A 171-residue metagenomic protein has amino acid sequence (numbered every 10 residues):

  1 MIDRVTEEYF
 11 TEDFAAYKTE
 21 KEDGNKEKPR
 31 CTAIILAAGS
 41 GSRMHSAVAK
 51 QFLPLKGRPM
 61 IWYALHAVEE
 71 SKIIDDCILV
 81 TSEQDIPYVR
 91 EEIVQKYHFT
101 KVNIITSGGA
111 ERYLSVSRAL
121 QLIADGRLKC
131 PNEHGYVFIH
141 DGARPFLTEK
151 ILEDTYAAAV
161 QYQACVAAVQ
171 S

Functional and structural regions predicted by a protein language model:
I2-D3, E7-S46: N-terminal nucleotide-binding beta1-loop-alpha1 segment
K28-I86: N-terminal glycine-rich phosphate-binding loop and ensuing alpha1 helix
L55, V80, T106-S107, H140: Structural motif
S71-I73, Q95-K101, C130: Short helix-capping segments at alpha-helix termini
I74-I78, N103, Q163: Short active-site oxyanion
P87-I93: Acidic helix N-cap motif at the loop->helix transition within catalytic regions of sugar-transfer enzymes
H98-A110: Conserved donor nucleotide-binding strand/loop of the catalytic core
A110-S171: Conserved beta-loop-beta/alpha segment of the NTase-like Rossmann-fold superfamily that binds/positions NTPs
